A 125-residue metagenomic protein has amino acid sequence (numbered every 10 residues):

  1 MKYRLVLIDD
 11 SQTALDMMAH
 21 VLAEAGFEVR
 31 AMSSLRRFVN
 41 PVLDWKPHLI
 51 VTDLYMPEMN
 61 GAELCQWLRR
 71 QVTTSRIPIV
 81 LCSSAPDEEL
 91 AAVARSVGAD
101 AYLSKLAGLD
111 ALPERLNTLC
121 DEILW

Functional and structural regions predicted by a protein language model:
Q12-R30: Two-component/phosphorelay signaling modules centered on CheY-like receiver
M32-R36, L109: Conserved Asp/Asn-Gly motif in the active-site loop of CheY-like receiver
W45-V51: Active-site beta3 strand of CheY-like receiver
M56: Receiver (REC) domain active-site loop signature in two-component systems and cognate sites in sensor histidine kinases
E89, A107-N117: C-terminal output helix
